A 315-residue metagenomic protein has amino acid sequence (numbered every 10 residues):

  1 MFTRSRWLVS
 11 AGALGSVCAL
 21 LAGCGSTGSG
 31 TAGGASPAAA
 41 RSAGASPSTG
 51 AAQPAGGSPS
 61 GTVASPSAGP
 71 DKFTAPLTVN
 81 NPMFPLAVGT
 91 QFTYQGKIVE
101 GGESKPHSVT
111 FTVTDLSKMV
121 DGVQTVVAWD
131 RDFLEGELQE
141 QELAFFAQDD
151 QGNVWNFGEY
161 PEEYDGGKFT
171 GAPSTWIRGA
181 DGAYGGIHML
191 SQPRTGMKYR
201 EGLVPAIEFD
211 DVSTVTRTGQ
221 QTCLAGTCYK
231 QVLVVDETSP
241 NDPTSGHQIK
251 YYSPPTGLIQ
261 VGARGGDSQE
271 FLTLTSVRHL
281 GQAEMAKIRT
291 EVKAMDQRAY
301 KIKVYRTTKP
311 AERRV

Functional and structural regions predicted by a protein language model:
M1-L14: Bacterial N-terminal signal peptides that target proteins for export
A19-G23: C-terminal motif of bacterial Sec signal peptides marking the signal peptidase cleavage site
G25-G28, G33-P37, G44, G50 (+1 more regions): Conserved functional acidic sites
